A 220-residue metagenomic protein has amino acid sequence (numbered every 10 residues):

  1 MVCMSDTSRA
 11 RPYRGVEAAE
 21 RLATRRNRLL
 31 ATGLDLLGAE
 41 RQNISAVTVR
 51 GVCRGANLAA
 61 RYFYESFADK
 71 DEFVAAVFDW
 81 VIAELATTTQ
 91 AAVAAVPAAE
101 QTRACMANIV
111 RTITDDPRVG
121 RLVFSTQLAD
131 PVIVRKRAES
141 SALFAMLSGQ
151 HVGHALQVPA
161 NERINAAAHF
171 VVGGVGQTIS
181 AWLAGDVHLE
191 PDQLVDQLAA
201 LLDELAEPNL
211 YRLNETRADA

Functional and structural regions predicted by a protein language model:
M1-A10, Q150, A181-A220: C-terminal peripheral helix-coil segments that are non-catalytic and often amphipathic
A23-V49: Short, amphipathic alpha-helix enriched in basic
E40-E72, A76: Helix-turn-helix
V49, V77-A86: Short, basic, alpha-helical segments at the C-terminal edge of helix-turn-helix-like DNA-binding modules
A60, I82, A206-P208: Membrane-embedded alpha-helical bundles of multi-pass transporters/translocases, especially carrier/permease families
Q90-R118: Hydrophobic alpha-helical connector segments
P131-L156, E162-Q177, A200: Amphipathic alpha-helical packing segments from all-alpha helical-bundle domains
